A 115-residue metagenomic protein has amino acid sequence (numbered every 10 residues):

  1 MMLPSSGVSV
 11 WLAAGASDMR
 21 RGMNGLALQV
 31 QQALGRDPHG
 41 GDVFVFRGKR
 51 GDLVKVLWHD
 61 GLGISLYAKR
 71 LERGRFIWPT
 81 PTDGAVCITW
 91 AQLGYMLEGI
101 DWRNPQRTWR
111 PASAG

Functional and structural regions predicted by a protein language model:
M1-G115: Polybasic/polar functional segments that serve as interface/processing modules
